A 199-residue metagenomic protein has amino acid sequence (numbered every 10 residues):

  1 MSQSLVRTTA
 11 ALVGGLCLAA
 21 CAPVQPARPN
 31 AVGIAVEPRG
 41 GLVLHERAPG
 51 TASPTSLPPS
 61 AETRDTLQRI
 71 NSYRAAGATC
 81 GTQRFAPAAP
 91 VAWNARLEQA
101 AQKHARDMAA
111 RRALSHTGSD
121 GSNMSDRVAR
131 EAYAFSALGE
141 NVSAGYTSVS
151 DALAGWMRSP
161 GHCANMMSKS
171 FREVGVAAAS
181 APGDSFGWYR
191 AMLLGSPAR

Functional and structural regions predicted by a protein language model:
M1-A10: Bacterial N-terminal signal peptides that target proteins for export
L12-G15: Classic N-terminal secretory signal peptides
Q25-I34, P38-G40, F135, E140-R199: Disulfide-stabilized extracellular recognition modules
H45-A110: A short alpha-helix/helix-coil micro-patch that ends at or immediately precedes a cysteine
R64-A75, A95, Q99-R106, D126 (+5 more regions): Solvent-exposed, polar/charged alpha-helical surfaces in well-ordered, non-transmembrane soluble domains, broadly
N94-T147, M166: Short, surface-exposed glycine/acidic/tryptophan-bearing loops
